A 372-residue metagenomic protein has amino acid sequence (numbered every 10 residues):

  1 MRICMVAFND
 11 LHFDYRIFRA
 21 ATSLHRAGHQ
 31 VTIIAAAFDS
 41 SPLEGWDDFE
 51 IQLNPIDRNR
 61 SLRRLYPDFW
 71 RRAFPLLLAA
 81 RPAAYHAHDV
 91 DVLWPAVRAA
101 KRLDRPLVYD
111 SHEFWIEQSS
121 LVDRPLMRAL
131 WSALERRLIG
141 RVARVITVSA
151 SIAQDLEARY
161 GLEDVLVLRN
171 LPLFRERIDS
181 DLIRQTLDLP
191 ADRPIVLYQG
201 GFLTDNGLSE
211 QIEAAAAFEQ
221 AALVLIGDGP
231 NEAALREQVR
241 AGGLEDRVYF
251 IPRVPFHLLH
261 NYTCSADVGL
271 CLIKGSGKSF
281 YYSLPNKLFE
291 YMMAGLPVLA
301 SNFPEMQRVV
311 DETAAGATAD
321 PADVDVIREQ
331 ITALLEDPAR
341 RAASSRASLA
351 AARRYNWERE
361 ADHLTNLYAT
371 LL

Functional and structural regions predicted by a protein language model:
M1-S41, Q52, R144, E213 (+1 more regions): N-terminal subdomain of nucleotide-sugar transferases
C4-V6, P190-A216, V224, S345 (+1 more regions): Conserved donor-binding/catalytic core segment of Leloir-type glycosyltransferases
A35, Q52-N54, R128, S132-L182 (+2 more regions): Donor nucleotide-sugar binding/catalytic pocket of nucleotide-sugar-dependent glycosyltransferases
R71-L78, R98-R102, Y109, L126-V145 (+1 more regions): Membrane-proximal helix-turn-helix segments that form the acceptor-binding/catalytic region of lipid-linked
A233-N261, V268: Nucleotide-activated donor-binding/catalytic signature segment of Leloir-type glycosyltransferases, i.e., the conserved
V268-C271, E290-A300: Short hydrophobic beta-strand element within catalytic cores of glycosyltransferases and related nucleotide-activated
E312-T313, A317-V324, A333-A339: Conserved acidic donor-binding segment of nucleotide-sugar-dependent glycosyltransferases
A339-A369: A charged, aromatic-enriched C-terminal amphipathic alpha-helix characteristic of glycosyltransferases across folds
